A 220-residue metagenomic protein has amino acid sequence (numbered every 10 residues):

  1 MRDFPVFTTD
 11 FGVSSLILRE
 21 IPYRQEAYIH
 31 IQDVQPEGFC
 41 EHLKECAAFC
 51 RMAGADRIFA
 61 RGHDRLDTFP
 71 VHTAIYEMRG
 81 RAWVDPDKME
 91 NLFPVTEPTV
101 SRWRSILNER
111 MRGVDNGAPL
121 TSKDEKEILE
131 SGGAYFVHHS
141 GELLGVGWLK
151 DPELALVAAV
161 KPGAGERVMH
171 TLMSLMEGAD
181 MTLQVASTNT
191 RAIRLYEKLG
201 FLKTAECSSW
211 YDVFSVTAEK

Functional and structural regions predicted by a protein language model:
M1-A48, H139-K161: Conserved donor-binding loop and adjoining core beta-sheet/short helix segment in diverse acyl/aminoacyl transferases
M1-F11, G113-S140: Active-site rim helix/loop that mediates acceptor-substrate recognition in acyltransferases
M1-P5, P86-A118: Short amphipathic alpha-helix that is part of the acyltransferase structural core
I31-N91, S209-D212: Acyl-donor-binding surface of acyltransferase catalytic domains
P36-F49, K161-M176, I193-K198: Conserved acetyl-CoA-binding loop-helix of GNAT-fold acetyltransferases
A47, I58-A60, L66-D67, E127-E130 (+3 more regions): Alpha-helix C-terminal capping segments
D56-R65, K161, T182-I193, S209-E219: Conserved beta-strand-loop-alpha-helix junction that forms the acyl-donor binding cleft
H63-A74, E166, T188-A205, T217: Conserved active-site alpha-helix within GNAT-family acetyltransferase domains
